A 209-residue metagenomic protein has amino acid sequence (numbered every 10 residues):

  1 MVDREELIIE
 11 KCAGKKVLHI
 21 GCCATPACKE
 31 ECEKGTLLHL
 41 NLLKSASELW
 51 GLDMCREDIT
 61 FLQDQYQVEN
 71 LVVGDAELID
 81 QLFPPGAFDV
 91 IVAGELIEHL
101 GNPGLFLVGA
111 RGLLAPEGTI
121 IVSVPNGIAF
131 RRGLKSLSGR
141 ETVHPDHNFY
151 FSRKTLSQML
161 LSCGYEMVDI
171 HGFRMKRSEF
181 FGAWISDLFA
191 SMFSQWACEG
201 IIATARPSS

Functional and structural regions predicted by a protein language model:
M1-K15, C32-L38: Conserved alpha-helix/loop element of class I SAM-dependent methyltransferases that forms part of the SAM/SAH-binding
K11-C12, L43, P85, L107: A short, aliphatic-rich alpha-helical micro-motif
K16, H39, S47-E48, T119 (+1 more regions): Residues at the starts of beta-strands that form the adenosine-phosphate
H19, V90-L96: A short beta-strand submotif of the Rossmann-like class I SAM-dependent methyltransferase core that lines
C23-I79: Class I SAM-dependent methyltransferase SAM/SAH-binding core
E30, M54, Q65, G101-S209: S-adenosyl-L-methionine-dependent methyltransferase catalytic module, highlighting the catalytic core
G51, D89, V122: Conserved SAM-binding loop
Q81-I91: A short acidic, Gly/Pro-enriched loop at the edge of an enzyme's catalytic core that lines a small-molecule cofactor
